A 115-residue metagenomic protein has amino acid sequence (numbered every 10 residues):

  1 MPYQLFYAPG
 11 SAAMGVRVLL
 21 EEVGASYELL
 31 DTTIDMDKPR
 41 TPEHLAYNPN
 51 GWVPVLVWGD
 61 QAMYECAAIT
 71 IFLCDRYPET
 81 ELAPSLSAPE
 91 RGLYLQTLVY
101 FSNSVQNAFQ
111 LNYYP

Functional and structural regions predicted by a protein language model:
M1-P115: GST-like domain detector, emphasizing the conserved glutathione-binding G-site in the N-terminal thioredoxin-like
